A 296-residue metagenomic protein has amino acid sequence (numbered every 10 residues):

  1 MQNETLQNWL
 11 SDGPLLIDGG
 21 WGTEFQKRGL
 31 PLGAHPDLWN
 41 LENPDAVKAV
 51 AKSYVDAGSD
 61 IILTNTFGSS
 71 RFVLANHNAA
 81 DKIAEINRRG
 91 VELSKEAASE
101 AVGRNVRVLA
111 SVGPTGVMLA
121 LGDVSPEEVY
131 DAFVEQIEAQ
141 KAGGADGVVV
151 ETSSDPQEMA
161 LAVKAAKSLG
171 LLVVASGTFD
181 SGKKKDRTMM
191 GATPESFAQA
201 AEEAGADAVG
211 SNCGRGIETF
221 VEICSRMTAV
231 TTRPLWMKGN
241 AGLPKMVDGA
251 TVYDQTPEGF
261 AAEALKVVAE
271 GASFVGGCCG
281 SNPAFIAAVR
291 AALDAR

Functional and structural regions predicted by a protein language model:
M1-R296: Domain-level signal for soluble alpha/beta catalytic cores
